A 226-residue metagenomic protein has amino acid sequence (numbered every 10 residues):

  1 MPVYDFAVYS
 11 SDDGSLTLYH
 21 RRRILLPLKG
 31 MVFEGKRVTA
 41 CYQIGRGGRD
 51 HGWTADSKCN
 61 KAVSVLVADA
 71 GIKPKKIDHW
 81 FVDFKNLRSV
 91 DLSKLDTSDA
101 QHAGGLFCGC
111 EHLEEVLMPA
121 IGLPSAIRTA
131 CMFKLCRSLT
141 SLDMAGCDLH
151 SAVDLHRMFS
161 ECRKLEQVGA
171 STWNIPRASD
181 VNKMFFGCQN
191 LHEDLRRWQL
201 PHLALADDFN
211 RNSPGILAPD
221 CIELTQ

Functional and structural regions predicted by a protein language model:
M1-Q226: Negatively charged
